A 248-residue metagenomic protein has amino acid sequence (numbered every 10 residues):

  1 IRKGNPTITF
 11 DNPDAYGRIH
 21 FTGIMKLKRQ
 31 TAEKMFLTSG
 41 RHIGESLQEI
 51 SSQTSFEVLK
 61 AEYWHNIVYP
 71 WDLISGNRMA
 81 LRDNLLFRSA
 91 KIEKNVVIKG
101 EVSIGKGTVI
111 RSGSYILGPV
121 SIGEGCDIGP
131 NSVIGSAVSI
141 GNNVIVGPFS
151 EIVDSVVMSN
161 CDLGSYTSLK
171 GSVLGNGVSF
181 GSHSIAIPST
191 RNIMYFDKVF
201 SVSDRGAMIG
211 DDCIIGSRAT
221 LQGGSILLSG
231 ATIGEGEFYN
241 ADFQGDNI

Functional and structural regions predicted by a protein language model:
R2-R82: Catalytic-core segments of class I nucleotidyltransferases/pyrophosphorylases that form NMP-activated intermediates
D14, R82-N84, G118-E124, S136-A137 (+5 more regions): A short acidic/small-residue loop/turn micro-motif
A80-E101: Long, charged amphipathic helices and adjacent flexible linkers at domain junctions
K91, S103, S121, S139 (+3 more regions): ABC ATPase A-loop
G105-S139, N143: Acidic, glycine-rich loop-and-beta core segments that form the ion-binding/anion-interacting portion of active sites
G147-I248: Glycine-rich hexapeptide-repeat left-handed beta-helix
